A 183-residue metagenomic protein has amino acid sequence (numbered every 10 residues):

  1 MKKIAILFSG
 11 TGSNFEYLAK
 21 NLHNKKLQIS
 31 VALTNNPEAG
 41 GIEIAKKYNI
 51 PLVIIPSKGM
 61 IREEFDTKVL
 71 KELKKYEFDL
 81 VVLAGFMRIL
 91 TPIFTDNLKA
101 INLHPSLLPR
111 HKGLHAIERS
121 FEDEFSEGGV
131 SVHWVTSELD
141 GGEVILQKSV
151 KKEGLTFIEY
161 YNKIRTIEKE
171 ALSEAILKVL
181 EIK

Functional and structural regions predicted by a protein language model:
M1-G40: N-terminal Rossmann-like dinucleotide-binding module
F15-L18, I42, T91-I93, K112: Short glycine-/acidic-enriched loop or helix-start segments at secondary-structure transitions that form or flank
E16-K20, T67-K74, P92, E170-S173 (+1 more regions): Amphipathic, non-transmembrane alpha-helical secondary structure
K20-N24, K47, E122: Short, well-ordered alpha-helices that flank and scaffold nucleotide-derived cofactor binding pockets
K25-F65: Short, surface-exposed acidic-centric catalytic microdomains
L27, L80, A84-K183: Donor/substrate-binding cores of folate-linked one-carbon enzymes
K58-R88: Short phosphate-binding loop-to-helix
